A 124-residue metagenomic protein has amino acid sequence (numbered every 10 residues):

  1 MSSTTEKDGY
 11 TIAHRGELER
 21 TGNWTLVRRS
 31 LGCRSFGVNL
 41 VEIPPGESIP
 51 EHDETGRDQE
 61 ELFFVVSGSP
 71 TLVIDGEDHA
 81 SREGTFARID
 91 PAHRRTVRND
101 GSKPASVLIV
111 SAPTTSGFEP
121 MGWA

Functional and structural regions predicted by a protein language model:
M1-G37, P44-P45, F118-A124: A short, N-terminal "cap"/entry segment at the start of jelly-roll beta-barrel domains of the cupin/DSBH fold
R28-S30, P50-G56, R98-D100: Short histidine-centered beta-strand/loop micro-motifs that create catalytic or ligand/metal-coordination sites
G32-R34, V73-E77: Short strand-coil-strand connectors
L40-P44, T55-V73, V110: Short, conserved beta-strand element in jelly-roll/cupin
E51, L72-V73, I89, R95-G101: Short beta-strand His + acidic residue motifs that chelate non-heme Fe in jelly-roll/DSBH and cupin folds
D58, E77, H93, K103 (+1 more regions): A generic "binding-loop/recognition-motif" signal
G76-P91: Short acidic-glycine-tyrosine-enriched beta hairpin
T96-A124: Double-stranded beta-helix
